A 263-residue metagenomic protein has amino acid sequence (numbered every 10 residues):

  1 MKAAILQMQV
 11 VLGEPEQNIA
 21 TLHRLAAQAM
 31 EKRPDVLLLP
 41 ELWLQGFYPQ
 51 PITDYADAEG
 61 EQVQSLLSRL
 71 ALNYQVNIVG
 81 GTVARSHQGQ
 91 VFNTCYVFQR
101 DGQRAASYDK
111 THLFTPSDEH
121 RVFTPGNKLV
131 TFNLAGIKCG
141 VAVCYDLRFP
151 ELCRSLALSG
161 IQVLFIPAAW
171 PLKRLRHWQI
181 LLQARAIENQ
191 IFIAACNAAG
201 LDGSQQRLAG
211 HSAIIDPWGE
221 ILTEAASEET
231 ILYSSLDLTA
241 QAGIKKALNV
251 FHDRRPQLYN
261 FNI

Functional and structural regions predicted by a protein language model:
M1-L12, L38, T94, S107 (+2 more regions): Active-site-proximal beta-strand elements of phosphoester/diester hydrolases
M8-Q9, V83-A84, K110-T111, C144 (+1 more regions): Active-site beta-loop-alpha junctions enriched in small/polar residues
Q9-L12, W43-G46, A240: Feature marks short, surface-exposed loop/turn motifs that line or immediately flank catalytic pockets and channel
P15-E16, H23-R100, S107, P171-R185 (+1 more regions): Cys-nucleophile CN-hydrolase/nitrilase-fold catalytic domain and related Cys-dependent amidase chemistry that acts on
Q45, I52, Y96, Y108-F114 (+2 more regions): Short beta->alpha transition motifs characteristic of CBS
G60-V79, R148-L232: CN hydrolase (nitrilase-like) catalytic-core segments centered on the catalytic cysteine and neighboring Lys/Glu
S86-S159, L172-I180, G243-H252, N260: Active-site catalytic loop in hydrolytic enzyme cores
S107, T131, A198-I263: C-terminal beta-strand edge segments of enzyme domains
